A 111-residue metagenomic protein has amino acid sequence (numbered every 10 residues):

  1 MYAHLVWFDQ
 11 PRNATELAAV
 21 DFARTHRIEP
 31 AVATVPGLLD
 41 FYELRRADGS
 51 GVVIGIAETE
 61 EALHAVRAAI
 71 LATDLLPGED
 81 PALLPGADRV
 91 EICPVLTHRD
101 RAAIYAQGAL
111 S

Functional and structural regions predicted by a protein language model:
M1-G51, E58-L71, P81-S111: Short S/T/G/P-rich N-terminal loop/turn motif that feeds into the first structured element of a domain
D74: Metal-dependent phosphoesterases centered on the DNase I-like endonuclease/exonuclease/phosphatase
